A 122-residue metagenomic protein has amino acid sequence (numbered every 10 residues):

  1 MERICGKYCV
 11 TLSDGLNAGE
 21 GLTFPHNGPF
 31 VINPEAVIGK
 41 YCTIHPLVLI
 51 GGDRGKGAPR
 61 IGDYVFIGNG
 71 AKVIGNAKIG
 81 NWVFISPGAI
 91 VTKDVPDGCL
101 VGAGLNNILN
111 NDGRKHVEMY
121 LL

Functional and structural regions predicted by a protein language model:
M1-V10, G113-L122: Terminal amphipathic alpha-helical/low-complexity segments used for targeting or macromolecular assembly
Y8, D14, G19-E20, P25-G28 (+13 more regions): Left-handed beta-helix
